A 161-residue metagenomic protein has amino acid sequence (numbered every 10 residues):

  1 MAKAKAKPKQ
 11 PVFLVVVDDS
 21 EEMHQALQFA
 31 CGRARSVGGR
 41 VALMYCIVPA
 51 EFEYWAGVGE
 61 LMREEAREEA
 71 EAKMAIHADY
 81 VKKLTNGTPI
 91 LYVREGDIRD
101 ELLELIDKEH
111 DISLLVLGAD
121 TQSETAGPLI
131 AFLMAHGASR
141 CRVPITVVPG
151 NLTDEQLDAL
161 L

Functional and structural regions predicted by a protein language model:
M1-K3, I106-L161: Gly/Ser-rich helix-loop-strand patches that form or flank binding pockets for ribonucleotide-derived cofactors
K3-G57, R140: Small/aliphatic-rich secondary-structure junction motif
A26, E53-A56, L103-E104, G127-P128 (+1 more regions): Short, well-ordered secondary-structure micro-motifs
F29, E65-H77, E101: Short, solvent-exposed amphipathic alpha-helices that sit in or adjacent to ligand/effector-binding or catalytic
A42-M44, I90-R94, T146-V148: General small-molecule cofactor/ligand-binding pocket signal
Y45-A72, E155-L161: Acidic, proline/glycine-rich short linear motifs
L84-I90: A short helix-to-beta-strand connector/capping loop
V93-E101: Charged docking surfaces used in two-component/phosphorelay signaling
